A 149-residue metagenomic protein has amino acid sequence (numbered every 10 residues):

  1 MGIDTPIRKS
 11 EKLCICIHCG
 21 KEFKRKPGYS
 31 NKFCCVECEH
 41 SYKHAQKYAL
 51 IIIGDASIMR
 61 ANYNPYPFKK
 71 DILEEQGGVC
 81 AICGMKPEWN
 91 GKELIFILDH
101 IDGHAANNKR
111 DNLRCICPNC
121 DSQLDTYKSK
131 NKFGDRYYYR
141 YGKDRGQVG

Functional and structural regions predicted by a protein language model:
M1-E74, L124-G149: Secondary-structure boundary/linker elements at domain or insertion junctions
K12, Q76, K109-D111: Residue-level preference for short coil/turn positions at secondary-structure junctions
K32, G78, H104: Glycine-centered loop/turn positions within well-structured domains that cap or flank conserved ligand/cofactor-binding
C34, L98-D99, C120: Single, functionally critical "micro-switch" positions that shape active/binding sites and transmembrane helices
P65-F96, C117-N119: Short cysteine-rich loop/turn motifs with clustered Cys
M85-C115, K130-R136: Histidine-centered nuclease catalytic patch
D111-N119, R145-G149: Short Fe-S-cluster ligation motifs
